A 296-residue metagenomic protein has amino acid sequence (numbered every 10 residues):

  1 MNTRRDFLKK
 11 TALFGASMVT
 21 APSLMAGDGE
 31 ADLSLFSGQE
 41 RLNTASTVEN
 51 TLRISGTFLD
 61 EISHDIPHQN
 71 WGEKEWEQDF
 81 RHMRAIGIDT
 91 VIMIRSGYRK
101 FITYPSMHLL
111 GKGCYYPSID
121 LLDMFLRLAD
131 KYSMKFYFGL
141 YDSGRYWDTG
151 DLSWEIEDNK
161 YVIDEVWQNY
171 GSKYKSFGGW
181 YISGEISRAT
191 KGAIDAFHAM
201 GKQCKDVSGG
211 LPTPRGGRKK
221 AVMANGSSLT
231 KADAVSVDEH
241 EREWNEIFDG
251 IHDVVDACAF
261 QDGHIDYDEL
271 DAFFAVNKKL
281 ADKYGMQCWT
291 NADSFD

Functional and structural regions predicted by a protein language model:
M1, S23-E49: C-terminal segment of N-terminal export signals and the immediately downstream linker at the start of the mature
R4-R5, K9-K10, K205, K278: Basic side chains
R5, A12, A31-S34, G56 (+2 more regions): Short non-domain terminal segments
D6-G29: N-terminal export signals
R41-D296: Glycan-processing catalytic domains of CAZymes
